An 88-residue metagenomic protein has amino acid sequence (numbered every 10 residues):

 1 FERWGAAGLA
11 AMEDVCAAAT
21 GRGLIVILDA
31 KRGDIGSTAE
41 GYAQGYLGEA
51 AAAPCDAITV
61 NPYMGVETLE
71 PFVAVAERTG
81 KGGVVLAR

Functional and structural regions predicted by a protein language model:
F1-A11: Glycine-rich, proline-tolerant flexible connector loops at the mouths of alpha/beta enzymes
A10-E13, E70: Residue-level marker for well-ordered alpha-helical positions
E13-D34: Catalytic PLP-binding core of fold-type I/II PLP enzymes
A30, D34-R88: Conserved anion-binding
